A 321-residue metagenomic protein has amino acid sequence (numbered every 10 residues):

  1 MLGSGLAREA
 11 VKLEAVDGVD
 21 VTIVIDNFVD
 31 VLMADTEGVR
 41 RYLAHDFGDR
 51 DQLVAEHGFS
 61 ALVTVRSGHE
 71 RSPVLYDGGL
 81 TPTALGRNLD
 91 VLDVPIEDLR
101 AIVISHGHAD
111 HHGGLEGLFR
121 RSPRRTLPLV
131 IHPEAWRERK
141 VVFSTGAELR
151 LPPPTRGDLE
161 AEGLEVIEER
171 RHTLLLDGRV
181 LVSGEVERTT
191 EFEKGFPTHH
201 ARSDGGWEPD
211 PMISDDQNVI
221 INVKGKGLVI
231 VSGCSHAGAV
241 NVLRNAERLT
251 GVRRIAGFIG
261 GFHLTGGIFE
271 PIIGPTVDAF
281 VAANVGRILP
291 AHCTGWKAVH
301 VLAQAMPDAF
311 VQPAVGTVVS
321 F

Functional and structural regions predicted by a protein language model:
M1-R41, T173-S183: N-terminal amphipathic/basic leader segments beginning at the initiator methionine
V16-V19, S67-P73, L174-V182, N222-V229 (+1 more regions): Beta-strand-turn-beta hairpins that frame and shape the catalytic cleft of phosphate-ester-processing enzymes
I25-N27, G78-L80, G107, E134-A135 (+5 more regions): Active-site metal-binding loops of divalent metal-dependent hydrolases
D26-D30, D35-L92, M212, D216-V231: Conserved beta-strand hairpin/beta-sheet module of binuclear metal-dependent hydrolase folds, prominently
D35, K140-S144, E270, L302: Short acidic, glycine/serine/threonine-rich loops at helix termini
T83-I131, T250-G257: Active-site metal-binding motif and surrounding structural segment of the metallo-beta-lactamase
H108-H112, P128, G206-V315: Cap/insert and terminal regions of metallo-dependent hydrolase folds
E134-Q217, V281, V311-S320: Metallo-beta-lactamase
